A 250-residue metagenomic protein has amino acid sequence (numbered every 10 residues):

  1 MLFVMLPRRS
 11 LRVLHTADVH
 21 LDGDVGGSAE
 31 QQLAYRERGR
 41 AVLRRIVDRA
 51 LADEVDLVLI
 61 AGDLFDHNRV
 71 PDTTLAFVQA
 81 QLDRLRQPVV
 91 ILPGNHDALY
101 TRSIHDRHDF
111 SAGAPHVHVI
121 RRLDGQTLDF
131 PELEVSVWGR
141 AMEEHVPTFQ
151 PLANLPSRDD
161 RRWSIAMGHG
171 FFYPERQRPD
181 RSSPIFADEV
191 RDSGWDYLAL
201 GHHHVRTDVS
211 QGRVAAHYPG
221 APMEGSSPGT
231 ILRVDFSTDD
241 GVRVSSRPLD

Functional and structural regions predicted by a protein language model:
M1-F77, D160: N-terminal active-site segment of His-dependent metallophosphoesterases
R9, L133, D240-V242: Residue-level signal for beta-strand positions within conserved beta-sheet cores that form or flank
T16, H217, V244: Residue-level signal for pocket-adjacent positions within structured domains
T16, R140, H169, R247-L249: Generic beta-structure capping elements
V25, T148-P151, V242-S246: Short, charged, solvent-exposed linker or helix-capping segments at domain edges/interfaces that act as flexible hinges
L57, H67-G229, D235: His/Asp/Glu-rich metal-coordinating catalytic cores of metallo-dependent phosphodiesterases/hydrolases acting on
E224-D250: C-terminal functional module detector
